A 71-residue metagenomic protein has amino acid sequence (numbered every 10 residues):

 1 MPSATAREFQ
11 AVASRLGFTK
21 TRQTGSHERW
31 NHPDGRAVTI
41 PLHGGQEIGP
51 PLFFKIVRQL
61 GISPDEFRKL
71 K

Functional and structural regions predicted by a protein language model:
M1-K71: Basic nucleic-acid-binding interfaces
